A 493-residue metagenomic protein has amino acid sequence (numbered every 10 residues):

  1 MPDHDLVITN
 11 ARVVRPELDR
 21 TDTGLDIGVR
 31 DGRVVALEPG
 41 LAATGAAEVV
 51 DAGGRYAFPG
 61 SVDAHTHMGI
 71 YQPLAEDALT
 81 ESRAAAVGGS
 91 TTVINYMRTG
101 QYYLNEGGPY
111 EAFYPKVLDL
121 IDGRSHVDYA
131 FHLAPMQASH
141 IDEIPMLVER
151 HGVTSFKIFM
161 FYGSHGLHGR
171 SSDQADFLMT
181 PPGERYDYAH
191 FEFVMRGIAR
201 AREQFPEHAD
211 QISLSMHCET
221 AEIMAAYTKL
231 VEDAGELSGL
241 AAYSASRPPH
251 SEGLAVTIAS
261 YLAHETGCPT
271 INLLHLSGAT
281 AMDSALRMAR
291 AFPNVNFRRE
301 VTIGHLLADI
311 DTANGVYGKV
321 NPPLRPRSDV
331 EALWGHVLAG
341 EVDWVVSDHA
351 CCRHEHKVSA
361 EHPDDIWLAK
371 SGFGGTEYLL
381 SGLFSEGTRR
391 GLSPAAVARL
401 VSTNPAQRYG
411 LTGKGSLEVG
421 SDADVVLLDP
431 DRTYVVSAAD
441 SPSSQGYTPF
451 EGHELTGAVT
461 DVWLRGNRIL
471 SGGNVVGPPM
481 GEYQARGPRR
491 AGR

Functional and structural regions predicted by a protein language model:
M1-G45: N-terminal metal-binding scaffold of metallo-dependent hydrolase/deaminase domains
A11, G32, G54, H65 (+14 more regions): Divalent metal-coordination and catalytic microenvironments
V14-D26, S393-A396, Q407-D440, H453 (+1 more regions): Acidic, glycine-enriched loop/beta-strand segments at the rims of small-molecule binding/catalytic pockets
G40-A57: Active-site metal-binding motif and surrounding structural segment of the metallo-beta-lactamase
A52-R124: Metal-associated gating/positioning segment near the N- to mid-region
D142-I158, Y162-V345, A350: Histidine/acidic residue-rich metal-binding segments in metalloenzymes
L237-G267, A339, W344-V345, C351-P430: His/Asp/Glu-enriched, well-ordered alpha-helical/loop segment that forms or immediately abuts the divalent-metal
V358-D365, S371, V419-A485: C-terminal cap of metal-dependent C-N hydrolases
